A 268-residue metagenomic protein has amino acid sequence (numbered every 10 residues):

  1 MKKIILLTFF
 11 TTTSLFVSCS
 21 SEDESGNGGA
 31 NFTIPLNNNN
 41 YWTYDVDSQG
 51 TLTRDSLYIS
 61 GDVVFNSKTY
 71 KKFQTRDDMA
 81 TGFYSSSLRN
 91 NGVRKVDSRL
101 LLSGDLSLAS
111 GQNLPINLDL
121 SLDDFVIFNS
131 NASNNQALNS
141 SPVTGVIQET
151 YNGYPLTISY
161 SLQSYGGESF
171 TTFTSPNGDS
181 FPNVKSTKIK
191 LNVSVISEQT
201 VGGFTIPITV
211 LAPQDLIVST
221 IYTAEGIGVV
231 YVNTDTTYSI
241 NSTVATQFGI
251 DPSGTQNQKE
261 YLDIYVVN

Functional and structural regions predicted by a protein language model:
I4-T13: Sec-dependent N-terminal signal peptides
L15-S18: C-terminal motif of bacterial Sec signal peptides marking the signal peptidase cleavage site
D23-N268: Conserved functional acidic sites
